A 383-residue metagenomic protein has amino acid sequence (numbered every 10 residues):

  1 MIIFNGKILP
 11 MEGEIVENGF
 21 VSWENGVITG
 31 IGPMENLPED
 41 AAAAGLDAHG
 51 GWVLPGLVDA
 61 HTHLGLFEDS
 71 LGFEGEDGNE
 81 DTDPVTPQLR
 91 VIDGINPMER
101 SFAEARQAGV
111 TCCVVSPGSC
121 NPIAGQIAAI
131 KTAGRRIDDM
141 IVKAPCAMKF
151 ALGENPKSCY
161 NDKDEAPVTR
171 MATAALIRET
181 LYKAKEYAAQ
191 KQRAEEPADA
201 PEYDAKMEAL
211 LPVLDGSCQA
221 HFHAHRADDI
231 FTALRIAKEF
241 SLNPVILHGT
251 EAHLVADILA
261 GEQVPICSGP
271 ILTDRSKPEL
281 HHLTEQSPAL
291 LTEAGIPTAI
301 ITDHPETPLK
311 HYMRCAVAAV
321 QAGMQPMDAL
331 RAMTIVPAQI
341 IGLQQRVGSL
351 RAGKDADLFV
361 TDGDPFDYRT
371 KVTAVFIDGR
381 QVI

Functional and structural regions predicted by a protein language model:
G6, V21, G26, G50 (+10 more regions): Divalent metal-coordination and catalytic microenvironments
G6-P10, E14-E17, Q339, R351-I383: C-terminal cap of metal-dependent C-N hydrolases
I8-L54: Histidine-rich, glycine-flanked metal-binding segment
G51-P117: Metal-associated gating/positioning segment near the N- to mid-region
E68-I95, A133-R136, A147-C159, A200 (+3 more regions): Active-site gating loops and adjacent loop-to-helix segments of metal-dependent hydrolytic enzymes
D69-S70, E76-E80, T86-P87, Q219 (+3 more regions): His/Asp/Glu-enriched, well-ordered alpha-helical/loop segment that forms or immediately abuts the divalent-metal
V91, A188-T284, A299, Q339-I341 (+3 more regions): Active-site core of metal-dependent hydrolases
R106-P244: Polyanionic/metal-chelating signatures
